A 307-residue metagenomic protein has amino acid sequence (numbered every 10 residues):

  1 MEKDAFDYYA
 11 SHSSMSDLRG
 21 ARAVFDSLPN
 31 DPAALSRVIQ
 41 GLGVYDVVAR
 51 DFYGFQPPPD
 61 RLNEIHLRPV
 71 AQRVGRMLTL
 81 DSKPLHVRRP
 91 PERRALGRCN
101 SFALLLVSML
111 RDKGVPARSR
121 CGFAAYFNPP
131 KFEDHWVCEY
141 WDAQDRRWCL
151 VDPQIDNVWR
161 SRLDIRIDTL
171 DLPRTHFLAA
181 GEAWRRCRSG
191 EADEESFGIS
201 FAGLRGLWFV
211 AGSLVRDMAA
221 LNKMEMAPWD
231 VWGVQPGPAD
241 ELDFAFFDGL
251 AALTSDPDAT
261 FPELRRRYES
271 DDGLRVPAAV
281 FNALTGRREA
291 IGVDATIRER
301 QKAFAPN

Functional and structural regions predicted by a protein language model:
E2-M15, S36-Y45, D51-P59, F123-W136 (+1 more regions): His-Asp-centered catalytic microenvironments across diverse enzyme cores, prominently the transglutaminase-like
E2-R93, L105, Q301-F304: Secondary-structure boundary elements
L28, E92-C99, L207, L214: Aromatic-acidic/polar surface patches that form glycan- and anion
E92-R120, C138: Cysteine-centered nucleophilic/redox motifs
F261-N307: Charge-rich, low-complexity intrinsically disordered segments
